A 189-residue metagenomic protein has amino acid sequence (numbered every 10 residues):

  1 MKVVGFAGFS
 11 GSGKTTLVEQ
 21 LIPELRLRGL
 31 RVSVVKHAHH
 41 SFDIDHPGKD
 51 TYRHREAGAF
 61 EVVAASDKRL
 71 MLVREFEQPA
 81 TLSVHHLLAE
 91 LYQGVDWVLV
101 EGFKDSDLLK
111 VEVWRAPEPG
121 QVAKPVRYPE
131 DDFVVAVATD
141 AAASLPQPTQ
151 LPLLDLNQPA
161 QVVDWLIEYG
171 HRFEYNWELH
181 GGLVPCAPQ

Functional and structural regions predicted by a protein language model:
M1-G5, G11, V163-L166, F173-W177: Extreme N-terminal, non-catalytic leader segments that precede Walker-type/kinase nucleotide-binding cores
M1-H40, V134, Q189: Walker A (P-loop) phosphate-binding motif
F9, H37-A38, P47, S66-D67 (+2 more regions): Fold-independent oxyanion-binding glycine-rich loops and adjacent beta-strand/coil segments at enzyme active sites
Q20-L82: N-terminal phosphate/diphosphate-binding loop that engages ATP/GTP or pyrophosphate donors across diverse enzyme folds
R55, A64, E90-L91, V126-E130: Solvent-exposed alpha-helices and their adjacent loops that cap or buttress functional pockets in soluble metabolic
E75-D105: Phosphate-binding/switch loop-helix module in NTP-utilizing enzymes
W97-Y175: Phosphate/Mg2+-binding loops and adjacent switch elements in nucleotide/diphosphate-handling enzyme cores
F173-Q189: C-terminal-of-GTPase-core extension/linker across diverse P-loop GTPases
